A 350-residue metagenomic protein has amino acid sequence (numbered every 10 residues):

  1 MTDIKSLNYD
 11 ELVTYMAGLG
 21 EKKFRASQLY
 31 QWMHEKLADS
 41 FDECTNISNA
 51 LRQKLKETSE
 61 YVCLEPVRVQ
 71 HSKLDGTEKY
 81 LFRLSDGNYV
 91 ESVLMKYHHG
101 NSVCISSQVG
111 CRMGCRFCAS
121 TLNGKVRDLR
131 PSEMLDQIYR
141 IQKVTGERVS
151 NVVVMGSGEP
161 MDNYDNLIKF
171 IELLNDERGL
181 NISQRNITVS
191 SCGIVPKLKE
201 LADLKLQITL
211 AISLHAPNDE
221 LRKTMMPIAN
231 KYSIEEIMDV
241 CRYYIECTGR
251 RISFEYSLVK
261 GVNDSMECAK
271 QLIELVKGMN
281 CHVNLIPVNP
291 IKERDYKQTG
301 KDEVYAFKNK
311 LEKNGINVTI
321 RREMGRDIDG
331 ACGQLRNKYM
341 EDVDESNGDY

Functional and structural regions predicted by a protein language model:
M1-N88, R242-R251, L258-Y350: Auxiliary Fe-S-binding modules of radical SAM enzymes
S72, S106-S107, S120, S190 (+1 more regions): Short linear Ser/Thr-Pro motifs
Y89-L94: A short loop-to-beta-strand scaffold at the N-terminal edge of the catalytic core in hydrolase folds
K96-E133: Canonical Radical SAM [4Fe-4S] cluster-binding loop centered on the CxxxCxxC motif and its immediate flanking residues
T121-N151: Conserved alpha-helical substructure of the radical SAM core
R127, I187-S190, R321: Glycine- and other small-residue-rich loops at beta-strand/loop junctions that grip anionic moieties
Q142-N151, G156-N314: Conserved AdoMet/S-adenosylmethionine-binding subsite of the radical SAM
